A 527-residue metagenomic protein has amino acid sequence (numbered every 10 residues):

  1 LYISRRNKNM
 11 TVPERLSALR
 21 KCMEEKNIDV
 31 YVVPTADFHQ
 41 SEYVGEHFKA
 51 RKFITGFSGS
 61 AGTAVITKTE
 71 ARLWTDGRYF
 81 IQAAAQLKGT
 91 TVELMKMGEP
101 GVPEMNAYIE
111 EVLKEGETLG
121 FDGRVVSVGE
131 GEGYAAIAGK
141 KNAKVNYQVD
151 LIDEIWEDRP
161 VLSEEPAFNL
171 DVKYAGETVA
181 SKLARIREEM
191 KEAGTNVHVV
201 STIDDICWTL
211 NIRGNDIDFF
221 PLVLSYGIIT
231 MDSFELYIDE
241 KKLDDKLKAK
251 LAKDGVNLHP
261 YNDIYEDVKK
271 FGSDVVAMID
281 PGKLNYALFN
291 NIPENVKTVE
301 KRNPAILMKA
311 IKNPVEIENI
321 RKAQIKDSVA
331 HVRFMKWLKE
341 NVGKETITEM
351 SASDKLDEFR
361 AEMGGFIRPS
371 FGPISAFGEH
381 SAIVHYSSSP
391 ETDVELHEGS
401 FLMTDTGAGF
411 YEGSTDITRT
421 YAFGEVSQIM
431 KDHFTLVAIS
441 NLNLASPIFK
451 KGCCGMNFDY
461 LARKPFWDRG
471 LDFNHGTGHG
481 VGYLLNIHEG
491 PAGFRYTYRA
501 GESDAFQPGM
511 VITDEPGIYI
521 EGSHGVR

Functional and structural regions predicted by a protein language model:
Y2-R527: Active-site neighborhoods and metal-handling regions in enzymes and metal-associated proteins
